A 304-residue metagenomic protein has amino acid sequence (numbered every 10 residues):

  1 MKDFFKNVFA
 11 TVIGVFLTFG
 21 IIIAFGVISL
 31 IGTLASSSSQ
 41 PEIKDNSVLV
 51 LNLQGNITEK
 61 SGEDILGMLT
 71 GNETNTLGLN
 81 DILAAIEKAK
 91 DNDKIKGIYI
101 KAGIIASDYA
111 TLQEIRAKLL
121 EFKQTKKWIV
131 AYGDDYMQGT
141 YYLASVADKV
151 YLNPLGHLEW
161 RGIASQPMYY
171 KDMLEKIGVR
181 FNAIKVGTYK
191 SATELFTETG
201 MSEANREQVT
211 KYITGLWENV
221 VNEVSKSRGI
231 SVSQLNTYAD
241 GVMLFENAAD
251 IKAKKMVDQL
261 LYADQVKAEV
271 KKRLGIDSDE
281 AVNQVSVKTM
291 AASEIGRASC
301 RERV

Functional and structural regions predicted by a protein language model:
K2-G241, F245, K271-R301: Small-residue-centered hinge/linker elements
G156, Y262-D264: Beta->alpha turn/N-cap motifs
I251: Short, contiguous alpha-helical
V266-V270: A ligand-binding cleft/hinge motif common to bilobed small-molecule-binding domains
